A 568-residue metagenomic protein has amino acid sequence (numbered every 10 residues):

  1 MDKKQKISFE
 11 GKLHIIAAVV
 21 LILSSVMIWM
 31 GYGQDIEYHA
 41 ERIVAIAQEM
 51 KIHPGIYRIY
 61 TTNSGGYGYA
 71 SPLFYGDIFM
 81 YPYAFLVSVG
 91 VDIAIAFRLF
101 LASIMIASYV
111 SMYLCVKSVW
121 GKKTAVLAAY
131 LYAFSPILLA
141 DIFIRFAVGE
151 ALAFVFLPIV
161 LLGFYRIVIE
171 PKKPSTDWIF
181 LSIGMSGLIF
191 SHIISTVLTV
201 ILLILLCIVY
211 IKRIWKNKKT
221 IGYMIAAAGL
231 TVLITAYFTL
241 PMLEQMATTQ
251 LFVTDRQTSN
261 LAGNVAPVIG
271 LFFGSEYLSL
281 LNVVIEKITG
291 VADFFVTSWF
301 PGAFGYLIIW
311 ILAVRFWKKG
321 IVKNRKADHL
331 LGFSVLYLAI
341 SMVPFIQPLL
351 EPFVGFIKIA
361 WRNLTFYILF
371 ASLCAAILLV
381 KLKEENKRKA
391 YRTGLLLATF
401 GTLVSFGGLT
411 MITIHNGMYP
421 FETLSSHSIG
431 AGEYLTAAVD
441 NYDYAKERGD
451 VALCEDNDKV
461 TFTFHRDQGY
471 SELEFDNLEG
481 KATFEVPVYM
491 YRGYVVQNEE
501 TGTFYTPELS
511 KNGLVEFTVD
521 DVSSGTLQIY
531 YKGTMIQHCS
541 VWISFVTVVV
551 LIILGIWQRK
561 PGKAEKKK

Functional and structural regions predicted by a protein language model:
M1-G417, I529-Y530, I536-K568: Membrane-embedded transmembrane-helix bundle of lipid-linked glycan/lipid transferases
K3-I7, K446-K568: Active-site-proximal, structured, solvent-exposed surfaces of multi-pass membrane proteins that position macromolecular
F9, Q48, T61-T62, A128-A129 (+4 more regions): Generic detector of short, locally flexible boundary/turn motifs and exposed helical patches
H415-Q468: Membrane-interface segments at or immediately adjacent to transmembrane helices that form the boundary between
